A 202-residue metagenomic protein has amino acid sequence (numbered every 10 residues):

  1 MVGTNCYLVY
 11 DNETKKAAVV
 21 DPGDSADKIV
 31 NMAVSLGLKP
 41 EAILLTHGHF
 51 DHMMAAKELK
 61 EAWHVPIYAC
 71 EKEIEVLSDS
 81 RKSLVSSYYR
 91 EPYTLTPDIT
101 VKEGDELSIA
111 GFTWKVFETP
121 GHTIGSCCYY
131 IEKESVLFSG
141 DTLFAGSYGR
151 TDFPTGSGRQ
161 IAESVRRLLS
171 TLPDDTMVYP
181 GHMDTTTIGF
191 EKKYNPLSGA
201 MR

Functional and structural regions predicted by a protein language model:
M1-L36, C128-G140: Conserved beta-strand hairpin/beta-sheet module of binuclear metal-dependent hydrolase folds, prominently
M1-V2, P92-T94, D98-T100, P120-T123 (+1 more regions): Short solvent-exposed loop/turn micro-motifs enriched in small/polar/acidic residues
Y7, I99, G104-D105, C127 (+1 more regions): Residue-level detector of beta-strand structural context in well-folded domains
L8, V19, T100, E118 (+1 more regions): Conserved beta-strand positions that form and line the central face of beta-propeller blades
Y10, K102, S108, P120 (+1 more regions): Residue-level detector of conserved, well-ordered beta-strand and adjacent loop positions that form binding/recognition
V19-V20, E41-G48, I67-C70, E118-G121 (+2 more regions): Active-site neighborhood of phospho(di)ester-bond hydrolases with catalytic His/Asp-centered motifs
D24-S108, K193-A200: Active-site HxH/HxHxD metal-binding segment of metal-dependent hydrolases
S83-L84, F112-R202: Metallo-beta-lactamase
